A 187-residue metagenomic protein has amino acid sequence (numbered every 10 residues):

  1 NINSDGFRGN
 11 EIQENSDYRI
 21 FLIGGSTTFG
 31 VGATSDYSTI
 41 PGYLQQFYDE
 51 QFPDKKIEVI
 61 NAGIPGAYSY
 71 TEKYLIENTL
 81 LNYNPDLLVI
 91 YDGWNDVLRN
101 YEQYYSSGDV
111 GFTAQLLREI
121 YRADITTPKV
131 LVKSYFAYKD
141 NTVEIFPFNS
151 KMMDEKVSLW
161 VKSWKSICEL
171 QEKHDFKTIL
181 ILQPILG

Functional and structural regions predicted by a protein language model:
N1-F47, Q51-F52: Membrane/wall-proximal cationic-aromatic binding patches
R19-I23, I60, L88: Conserved beta-strand elements of the Class I
T27-S35, N61-A62, S150-V157, I167-C168: Second-shell loop/turn segments in exported
V31-D36, T71-K73, R99-Y105: Short, solvent-exposed loop/turn and secondary-structure capping segments
D49, P53-G63: Short helix-loop-beta-strand segments that form the rim/entrance of peptidase-like active sites
V59, P65-I76: Structural motif
L80-V89: Proline-aspartate-enriched helix->loop->beta-strand connector
G93-G187: Serine-dependent acyl-ester chemistry module
